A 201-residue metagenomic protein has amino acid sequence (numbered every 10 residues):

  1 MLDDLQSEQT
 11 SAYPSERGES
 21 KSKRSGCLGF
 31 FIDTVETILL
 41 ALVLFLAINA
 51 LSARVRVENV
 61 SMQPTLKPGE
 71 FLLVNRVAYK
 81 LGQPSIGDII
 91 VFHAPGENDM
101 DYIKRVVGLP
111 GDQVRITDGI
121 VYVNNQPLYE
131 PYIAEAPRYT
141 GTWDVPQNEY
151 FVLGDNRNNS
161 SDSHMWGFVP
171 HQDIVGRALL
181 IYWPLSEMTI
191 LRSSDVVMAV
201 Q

Functional and structural regions predicted by a protein language model:
M1-D101, H171-D173, R177-Q201: Protein maturation boundaries and topogenic segments
S61-T65, K80-Q83, R105, T142 (+2 more regions): Short, surface-exposed secondary-structure edge patches
Q83-S85, V107, V114-R115, P137 (+1 more regions): Extracellular/periplasmic catalytic domains that process cell-envelope and extracellular macromolecules
D101-Q126: Mid-length scaffold segments of soluble, non-membrane domains
V123-R138: PP2C/PPM family metal-dependent serine/threonine protein phosphatase catalytic domain, recognizing the conserved
G154: Phosphate/adenylate-binding glycine loop and adjacent helical scaffold
N158-G167: Active-site loop architecture of trypsin-fold serine endopeptidases
